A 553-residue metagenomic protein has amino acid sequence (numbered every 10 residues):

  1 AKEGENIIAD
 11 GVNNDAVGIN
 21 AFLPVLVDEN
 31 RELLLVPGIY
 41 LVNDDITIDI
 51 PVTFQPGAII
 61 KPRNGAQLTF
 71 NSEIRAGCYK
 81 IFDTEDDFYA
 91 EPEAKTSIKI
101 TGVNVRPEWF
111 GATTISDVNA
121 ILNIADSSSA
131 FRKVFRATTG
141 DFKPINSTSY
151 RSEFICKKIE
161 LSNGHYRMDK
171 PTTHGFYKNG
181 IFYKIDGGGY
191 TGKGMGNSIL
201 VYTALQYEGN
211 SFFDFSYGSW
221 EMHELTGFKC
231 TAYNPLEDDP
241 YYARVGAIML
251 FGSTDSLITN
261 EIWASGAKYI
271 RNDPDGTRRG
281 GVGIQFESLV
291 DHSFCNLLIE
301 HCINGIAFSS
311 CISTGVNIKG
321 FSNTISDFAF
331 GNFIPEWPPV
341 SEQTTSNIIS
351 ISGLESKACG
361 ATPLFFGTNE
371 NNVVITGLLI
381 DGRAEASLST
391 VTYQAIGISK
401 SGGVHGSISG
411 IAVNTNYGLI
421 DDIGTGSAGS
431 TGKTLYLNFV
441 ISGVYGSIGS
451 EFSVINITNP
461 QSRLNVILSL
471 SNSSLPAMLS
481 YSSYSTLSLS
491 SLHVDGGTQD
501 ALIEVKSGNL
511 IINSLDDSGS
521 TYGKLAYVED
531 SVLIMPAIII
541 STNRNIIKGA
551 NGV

Functional and structural regions predicted by a protein language model:
E3-E32, E108-E160: Acidic Gly/Asp/Thr-rich repetitive segments characteristic of extracellular carbohydrate-active and adhesion proteins
E5-V17, T53-F82, D87, P92 (+3 more regions): Right-handed parallel beta-helix/beta-spiral solenoid domain characteristic of secreted/periplasmic
L23-E29, D45-I48, T139, T148-I155 (+7 more regions): Flexible, charged surface loops at secondary-structure boundaries
P24-L26, N104-V105, G140, P240-V245 (+3 more regions): Interface-prone segments of viral and bacterial extracellular assemblies
N30-Q67, R132-G189, M195-G209, C230 (+3 more regions): N-terminal extracellular ligand-recognition/capping segment immediately after the signal peptide
V52-Q55, T69-D83, G102, L161 (+19 more regions): All-beta strand scaffolds that present successive hydrophobic residues in beta-strands
F131-R132, K170-F182, V201-Y217, T226-K229 (+13 more regions): Extracellular beta-strand/beta-solenoid scaffold signature
